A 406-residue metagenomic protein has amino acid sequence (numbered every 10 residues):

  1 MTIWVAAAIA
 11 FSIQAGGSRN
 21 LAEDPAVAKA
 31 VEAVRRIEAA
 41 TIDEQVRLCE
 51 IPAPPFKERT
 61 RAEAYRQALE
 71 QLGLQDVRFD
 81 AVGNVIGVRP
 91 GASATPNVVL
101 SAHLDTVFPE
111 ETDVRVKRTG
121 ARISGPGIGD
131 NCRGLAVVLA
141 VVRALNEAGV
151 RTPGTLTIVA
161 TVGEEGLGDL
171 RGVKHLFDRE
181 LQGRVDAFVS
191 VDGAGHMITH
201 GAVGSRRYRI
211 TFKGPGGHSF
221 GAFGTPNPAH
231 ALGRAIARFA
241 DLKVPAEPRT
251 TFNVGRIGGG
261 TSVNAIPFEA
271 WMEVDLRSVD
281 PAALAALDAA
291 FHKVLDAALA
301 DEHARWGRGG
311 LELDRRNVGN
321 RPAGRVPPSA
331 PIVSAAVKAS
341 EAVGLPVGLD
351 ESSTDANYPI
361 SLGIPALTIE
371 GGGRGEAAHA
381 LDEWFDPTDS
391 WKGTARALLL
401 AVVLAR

Functional and structural regions predicted by a protein language model:
T2-S12: Bacterial N-terminal signal peptides
F11-P54, A202-G204: N-terminal hydrophobic or amphipathic helices/low-complexity stretches enriched in small/hydrophobic/Pro/Gly
I13-K29, Q45, D76, P228-R406: Metal-dependent amide/peptide-bond hydrolase catalytic core, centered on the "pita-bread" metallohydrolase fold
D43-T95: A non-catalytic alpha/beta surface segment that caps or lines the substrate-entry region of metallo-dependent hydrolase
V88-R133, V189: Catalytic-core environment of secreted peptidases
L104-R118, V185, H200-T211, L367: Acidic-glycine-rich active-site phosphate/pyrophosphate-binding loop
V114-G125, K213-G217, A378-L381: Glycine/charged-rich beta-loop-alpha catalytic/anionic-binding loops adjacent to active sites
R122, G127-S205, V244-P245, N264 (+1 more regions): Acidic/histidine-rich catalytic neighborhood of metal-dependent amide-processing enzymes
